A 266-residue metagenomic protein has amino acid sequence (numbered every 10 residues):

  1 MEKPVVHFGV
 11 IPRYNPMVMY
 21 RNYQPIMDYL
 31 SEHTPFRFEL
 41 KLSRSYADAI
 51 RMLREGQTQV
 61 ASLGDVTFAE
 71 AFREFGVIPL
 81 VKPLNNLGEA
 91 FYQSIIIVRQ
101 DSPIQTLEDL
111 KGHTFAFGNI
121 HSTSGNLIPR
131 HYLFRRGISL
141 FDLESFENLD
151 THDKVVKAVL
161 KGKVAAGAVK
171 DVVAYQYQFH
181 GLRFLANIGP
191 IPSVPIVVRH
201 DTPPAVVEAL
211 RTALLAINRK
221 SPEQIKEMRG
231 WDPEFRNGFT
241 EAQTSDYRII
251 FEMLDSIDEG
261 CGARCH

Functional and structural regions predicted by a protein language model:
M1-A69: Extracytoplasmic small-molecule ligand-binding "clamshell" domains of the periplasmic binding protein/Venus flytrap
K3-P4, G9, Y14-P25, V198-H266: An extracytoplasmic/periplasmic, membrane-proximal ligand-sensing/linker region
V18-P25, Y29, D48, M52 (+10 more regions): Extracytoplasmic/secreted proteins, especially bacterial periplasmic and envelope-associated proteins
A47-A61, E74-F75, E108, T151-V164: Short helices/loops that flank or line small-molecule/ion binding pockets
L63, K82, A168-V169: Short beta-strand and adjacent tight-turn residues that come in two discontinuous sequence segments and form the edges
V81-T106, P195-R199: Hydrophobic/proline-rich hinge and linker segments of small-molecule sensing/allosteric domains, predominantly
S102, H113-A205, A209-T212: Pocket-lining segment of extracytoplasmic ligand-binding domains
